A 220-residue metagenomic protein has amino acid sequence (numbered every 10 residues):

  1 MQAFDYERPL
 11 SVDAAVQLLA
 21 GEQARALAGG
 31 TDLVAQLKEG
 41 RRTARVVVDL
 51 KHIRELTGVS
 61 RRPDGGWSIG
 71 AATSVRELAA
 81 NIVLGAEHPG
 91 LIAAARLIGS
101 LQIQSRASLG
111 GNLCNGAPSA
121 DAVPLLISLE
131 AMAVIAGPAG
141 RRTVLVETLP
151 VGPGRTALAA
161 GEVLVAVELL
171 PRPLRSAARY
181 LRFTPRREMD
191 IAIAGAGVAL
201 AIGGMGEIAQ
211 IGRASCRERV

Functional and structural regions predicted by a protein language model:
M1-R219: C-terminal structural segment of proteins
